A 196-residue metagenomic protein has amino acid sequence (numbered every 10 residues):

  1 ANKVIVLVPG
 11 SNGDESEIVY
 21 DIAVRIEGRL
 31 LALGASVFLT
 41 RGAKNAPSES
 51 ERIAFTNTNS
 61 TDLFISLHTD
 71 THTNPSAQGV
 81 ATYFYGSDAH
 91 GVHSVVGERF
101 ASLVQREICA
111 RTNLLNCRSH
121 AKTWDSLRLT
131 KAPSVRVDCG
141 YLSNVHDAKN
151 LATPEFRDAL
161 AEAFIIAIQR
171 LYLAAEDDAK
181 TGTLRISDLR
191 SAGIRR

Functional and structural regions predicted by a protein language model:
N2-V4, G13-R196: Active-site-proximal helix/loop segments of hydrolytic enzymes
V8-G10: Short loop/turn segments at strand-loop or loop-helix junctions that form parts of catalytic or ligand-binding pockets
